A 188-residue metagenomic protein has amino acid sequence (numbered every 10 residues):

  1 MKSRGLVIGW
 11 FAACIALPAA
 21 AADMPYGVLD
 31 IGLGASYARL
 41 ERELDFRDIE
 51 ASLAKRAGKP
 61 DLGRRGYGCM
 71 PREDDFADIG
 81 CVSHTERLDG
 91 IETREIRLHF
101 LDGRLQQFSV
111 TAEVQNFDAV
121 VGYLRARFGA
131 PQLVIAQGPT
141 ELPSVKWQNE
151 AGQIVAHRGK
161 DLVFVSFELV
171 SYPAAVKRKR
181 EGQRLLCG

Functional and structural regions predicted by a protein language model:
M1-W10: Bacterial N-terminal signal peptides that target proteins for export
V7, D23-P25, R97: Short, functionally important structural connectors and interaction interfaces within domains
A16-A19: N-terminal signal peptide c-region/cleavage motif recognized by signal peptidases
A22-M70, D102-G188: Non-cytosolic coordination micro-motifs
R64-A112: Mid-chain, structured segments of secreted extracytoplasmic proteins
